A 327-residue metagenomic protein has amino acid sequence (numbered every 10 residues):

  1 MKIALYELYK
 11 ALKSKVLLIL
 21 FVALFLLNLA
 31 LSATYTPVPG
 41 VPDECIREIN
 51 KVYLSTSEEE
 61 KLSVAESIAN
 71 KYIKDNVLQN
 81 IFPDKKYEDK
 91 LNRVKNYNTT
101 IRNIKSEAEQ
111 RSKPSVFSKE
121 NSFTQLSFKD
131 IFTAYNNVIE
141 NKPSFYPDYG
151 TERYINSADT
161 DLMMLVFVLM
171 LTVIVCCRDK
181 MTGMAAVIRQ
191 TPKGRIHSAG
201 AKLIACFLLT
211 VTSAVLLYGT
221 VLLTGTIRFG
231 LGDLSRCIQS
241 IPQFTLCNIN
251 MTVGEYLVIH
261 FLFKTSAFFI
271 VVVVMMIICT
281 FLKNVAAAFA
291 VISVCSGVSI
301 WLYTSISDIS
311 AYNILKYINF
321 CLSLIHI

Functional and structural regions predicted by a protein language model:
M1-F21: Aromatic- and glycine-rich beta-strand/loop motifs that create alpha-glucan
K15, I196, V285-A286: Residues that define the loop-to-transmembrane-helix transition and helix capping in multi-pass membrane transporters
A23-A69, I104-D179, A199-F281, W301 (+1 more regions): Secretory targeting signals
L24, A286-S299: Central hydrophobic cores of alpha-helical transmembrane segments in multi-pass integral membrane proteins
M184-I188: Short cytoplasmic-facing helical segments at TM-TM junctions of multi-pass membrane proteins
R189-R195: Short helix-to-coil transition segments within interhelical loops that connect adjacent transmembrane helices
S310-H326: Alpha-helical transmembrane segments of multi-pass integral membrane proteins, characterized by long hydrophobic
